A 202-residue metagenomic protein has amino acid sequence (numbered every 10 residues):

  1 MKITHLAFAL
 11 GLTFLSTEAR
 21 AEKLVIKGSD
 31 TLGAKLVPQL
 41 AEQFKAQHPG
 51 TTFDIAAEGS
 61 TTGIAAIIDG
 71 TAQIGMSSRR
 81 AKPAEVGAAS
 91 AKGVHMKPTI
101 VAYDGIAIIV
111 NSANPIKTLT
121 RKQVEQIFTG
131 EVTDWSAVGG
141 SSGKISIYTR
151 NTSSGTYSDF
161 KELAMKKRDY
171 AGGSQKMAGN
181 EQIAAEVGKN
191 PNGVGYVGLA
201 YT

Functional and structural regions predicted by a protein language model:
M1-K2: N-terminal secretory signal peptides that target proteins for export/translocation
H5-F14: Bacterial N-terminal signal peptides
L15-A21: Sec/Tat signal peptide C-region and signal peptidase I cleavage site
A21-T202: Exported/periplasmic ABC-transporter solute-binding proteins
